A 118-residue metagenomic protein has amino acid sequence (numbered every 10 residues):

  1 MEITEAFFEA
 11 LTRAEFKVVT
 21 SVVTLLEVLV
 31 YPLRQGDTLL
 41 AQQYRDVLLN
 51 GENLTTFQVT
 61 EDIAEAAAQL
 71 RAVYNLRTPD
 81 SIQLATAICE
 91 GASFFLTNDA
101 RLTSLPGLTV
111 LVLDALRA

Functional and structural regions predicted by a protein language model:
M1-T20, L33-D46, A100, V110-A118: Short, well-structured N-terminal submotif of metal-dependent ribonuclease cores
A10, T55-T56, L84-A118: Acidic, PIN/NYN-like endoribonuclease modules and their adjacent C-terminal/linker elements
R13-E15, N50-G51, V73, G91 (+1 more regions): Structured helix-beta-strand junction loops
V19-T20, Q58, T78, T97: Short beta-strand scaffold positions
T24, E52-A72: Acidic catalytic patch
T24, I63, Q83, R101-L102: Alpha-helix capping/helix-boundary segments
P32, R71, P106: Short, flexible helix/strand-to-coil boundary loops that buttress conserved ligand/catalytic motifs in alpha/beta
